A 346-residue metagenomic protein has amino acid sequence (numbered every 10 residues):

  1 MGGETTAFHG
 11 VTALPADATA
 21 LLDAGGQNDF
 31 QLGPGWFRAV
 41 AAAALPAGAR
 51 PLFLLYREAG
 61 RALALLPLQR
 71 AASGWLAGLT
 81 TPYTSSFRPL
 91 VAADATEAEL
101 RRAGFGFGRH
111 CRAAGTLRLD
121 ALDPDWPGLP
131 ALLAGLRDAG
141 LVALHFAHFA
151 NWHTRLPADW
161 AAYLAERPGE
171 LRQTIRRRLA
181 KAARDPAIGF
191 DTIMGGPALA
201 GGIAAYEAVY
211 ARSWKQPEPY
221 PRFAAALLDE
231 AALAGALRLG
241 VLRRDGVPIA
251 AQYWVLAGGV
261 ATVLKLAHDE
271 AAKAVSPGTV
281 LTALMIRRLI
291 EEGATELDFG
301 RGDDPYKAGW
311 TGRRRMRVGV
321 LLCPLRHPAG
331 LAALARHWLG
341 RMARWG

Functional and structural regions predicted by a protein language model:
G2-V11, L129-P130, A134-E166, G293-G346: Active-site/acyl-donor-binding loops of N-acyltransferases
E4-A59, L63-L76, L122-A274: A conserved beta-strand-loop-helix scaffold within acyl/acetyltransferase catalytic domains
R57, A92, R101-R109, Y210 (+1 more regions): Aromatic (often tryptophan-rich) hydrophobic motifs at membrane interfaces
L79-Y83, R112, A182-P186: Short, flexible turn/loop "capping" segments at secondary-structure junctions
P82-A114: A gly/proline- and charged-residue-enriched helix-loop-helix capping module
R109-P127: ATP-hydrolysis module of ASCE/P-loop NTPase motor domains, specifically the Walker B Asp-Glu catalytic pair
L117-D120, D191, E296-D298: Short catalytic-loop micro-motif centered on adjacent basic/acidic residues
